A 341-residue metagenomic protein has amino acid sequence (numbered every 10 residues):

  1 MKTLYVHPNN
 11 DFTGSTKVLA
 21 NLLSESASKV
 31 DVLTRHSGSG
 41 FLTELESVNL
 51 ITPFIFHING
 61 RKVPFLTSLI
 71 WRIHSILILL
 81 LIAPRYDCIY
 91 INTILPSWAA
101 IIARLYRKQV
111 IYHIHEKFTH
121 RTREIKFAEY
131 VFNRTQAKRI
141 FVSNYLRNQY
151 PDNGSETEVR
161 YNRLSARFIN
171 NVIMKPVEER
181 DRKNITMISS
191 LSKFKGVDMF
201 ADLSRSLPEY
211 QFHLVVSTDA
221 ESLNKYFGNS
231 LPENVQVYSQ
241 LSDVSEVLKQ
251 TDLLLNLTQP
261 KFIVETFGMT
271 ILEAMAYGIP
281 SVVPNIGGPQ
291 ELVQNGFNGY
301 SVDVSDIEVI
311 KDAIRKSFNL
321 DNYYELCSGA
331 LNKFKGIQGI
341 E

Functional and structural regions predicted by a protein language model:
Y5-T13, K17, E25-L66, L146-P151 (+2 more regions): N-terminal strand-loop element at the rim of the active site of nucleotide-sugar-dependent glycosyltransferases
T13-N21, K183, S190-S206, M269: A conserved mid-protein helix/loop that constitutes part of the nucleotide-sugar donor-binding site
G40, R72-S75, C88-Y106, T119-T122: An aromatic- and histidine-rich active-site surface loop
R123, N148-P151, E156-R182: Acidic anion/phosphate-binding donor-loop and adjacent secondary structure in glycosyltransferase catalytic cores
T258-L272, Q290-E291: Nucleotide-sugar-dependent
A276, P280-V283: Short hydrophobic beta-strand element within catalytic cores of glycosyltransferases and related nucleotide-activated
Q294-G296, Y300-I307, K316-D321: Conserved acidic donor-binding segment of nucleotide-sugar-dependent glycosyltransferases
K316, N322-I337: A short, well-ordered alpha-helix in the C-terminal region of glycosyltransferases
